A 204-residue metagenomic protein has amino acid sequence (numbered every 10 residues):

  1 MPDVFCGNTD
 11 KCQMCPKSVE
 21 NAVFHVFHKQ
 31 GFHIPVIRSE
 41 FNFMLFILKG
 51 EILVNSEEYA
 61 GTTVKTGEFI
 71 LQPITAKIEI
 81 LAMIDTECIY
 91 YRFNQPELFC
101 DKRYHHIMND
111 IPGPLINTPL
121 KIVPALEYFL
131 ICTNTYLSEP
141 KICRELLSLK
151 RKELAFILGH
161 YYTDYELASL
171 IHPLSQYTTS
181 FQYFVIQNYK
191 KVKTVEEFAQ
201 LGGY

Functional and structural regions predicted by a protein language model:
M1-S18, T135-I142: A short, N-terminal "cap"/entry segment at the start of jelly-roll beta-barrel domains of the cupin/DSBH fold
G7, P112-K121, S169, E197: A ubiquitous short alpha-helical element
K17-D110: N-terminal regulatory/effector-sensing and dimerization cores that precede helix-turn-helix DNA-binding domains
G31-F32, Y162-L170: Short, Lys/Arg-enriched N-terminal segment that forms or immediately precedes the first helix of a structured domain
L48, G159, I186-K190: Short, locally clustered residues in the helix-turn-helix/winged-helix DNA-binding domain
V54, L158-Y162, V185: Hydrophobic recognition helices of helix-based DNA-binding modules
Y104-I157, Y183: Amphipathic alpha-helical segments enriched in hydrophobic/aromatic residues interleaved with Lys/Arg
I122-N134, L147, R151, A168-G203: A short, Lys/Arg-enriched amphipathic alpha-helix from helix-turn-helix/homeodomain DNA-binding modules
